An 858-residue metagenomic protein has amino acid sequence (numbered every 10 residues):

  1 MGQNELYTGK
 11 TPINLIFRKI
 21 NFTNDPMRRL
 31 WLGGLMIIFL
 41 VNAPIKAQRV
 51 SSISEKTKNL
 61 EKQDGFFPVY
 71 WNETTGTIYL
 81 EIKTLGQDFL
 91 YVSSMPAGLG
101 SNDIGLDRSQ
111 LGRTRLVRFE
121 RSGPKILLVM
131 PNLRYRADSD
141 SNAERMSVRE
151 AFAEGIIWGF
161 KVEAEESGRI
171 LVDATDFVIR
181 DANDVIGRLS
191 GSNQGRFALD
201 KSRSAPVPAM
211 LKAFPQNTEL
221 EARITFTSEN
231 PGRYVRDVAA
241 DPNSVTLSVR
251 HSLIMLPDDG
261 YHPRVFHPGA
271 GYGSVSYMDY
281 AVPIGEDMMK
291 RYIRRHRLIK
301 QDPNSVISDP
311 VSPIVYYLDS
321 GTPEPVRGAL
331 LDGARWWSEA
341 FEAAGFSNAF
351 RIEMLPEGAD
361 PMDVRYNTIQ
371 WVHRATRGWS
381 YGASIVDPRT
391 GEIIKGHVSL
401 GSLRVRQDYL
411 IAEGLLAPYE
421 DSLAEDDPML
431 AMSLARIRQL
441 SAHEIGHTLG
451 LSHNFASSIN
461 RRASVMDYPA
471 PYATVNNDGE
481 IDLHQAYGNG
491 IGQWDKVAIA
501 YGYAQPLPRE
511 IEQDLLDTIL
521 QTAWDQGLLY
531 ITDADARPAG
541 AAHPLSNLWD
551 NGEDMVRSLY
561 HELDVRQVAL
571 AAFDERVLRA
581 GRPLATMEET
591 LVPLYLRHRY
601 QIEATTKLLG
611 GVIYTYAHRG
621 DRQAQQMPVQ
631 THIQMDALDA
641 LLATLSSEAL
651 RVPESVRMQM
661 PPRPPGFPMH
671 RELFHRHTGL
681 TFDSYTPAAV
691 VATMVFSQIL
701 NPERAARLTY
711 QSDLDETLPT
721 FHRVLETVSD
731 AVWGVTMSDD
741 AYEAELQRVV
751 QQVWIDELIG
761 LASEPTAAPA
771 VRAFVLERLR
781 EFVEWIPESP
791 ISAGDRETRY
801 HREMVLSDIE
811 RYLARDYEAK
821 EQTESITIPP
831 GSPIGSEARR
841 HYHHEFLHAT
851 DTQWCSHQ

Functional and structural regions predicted by a protein language model:
I20-L32: Bacterial N-terminal signal peptides that target proteins for export
G33-F39: Bacterial N-terminal signal peptides
A43-A47: Sec/Tat signal peptide C-region and signal peptidase I cleavage site
Q48-T322, A340, A349, M354-Q407 (+7 more regions): Auxiliary tRNA-acceptor-end handling modules of aminoacyl-tRNA synthetases
Q110, D287, S320, E324-D332 (+6 more regions): Soluble non-cytosolic domains of exported or imported proteins
R335-F346, G446-H447, L451, P471 (+1 more regions): Sec-exported extracytoplasmic/periplasmic mature domains
M354-V372, A435-I491: The catalytic-center signature of Zn2+-dependent metalloproteases
N460-Q858: Conserved catalytic/binding loops enriched for acidic/polar residues
